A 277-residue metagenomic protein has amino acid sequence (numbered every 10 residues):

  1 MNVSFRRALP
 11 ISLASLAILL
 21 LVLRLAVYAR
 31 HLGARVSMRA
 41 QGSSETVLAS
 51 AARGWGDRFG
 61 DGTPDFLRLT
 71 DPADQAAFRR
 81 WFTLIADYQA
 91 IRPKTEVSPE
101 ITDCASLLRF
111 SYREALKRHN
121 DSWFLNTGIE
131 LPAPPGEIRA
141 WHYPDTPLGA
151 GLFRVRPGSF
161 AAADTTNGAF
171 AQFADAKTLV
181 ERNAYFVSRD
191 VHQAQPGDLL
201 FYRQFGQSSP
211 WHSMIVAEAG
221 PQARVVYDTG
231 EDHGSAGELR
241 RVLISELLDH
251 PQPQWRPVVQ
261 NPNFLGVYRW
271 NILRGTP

Functional and structural regions predicted by a protein language model:
N2-L16: N-terminal Sec-pathway targeting helices
L16-L20, S106: Active-site-proximal helix/loop capping residues that flank conserved catalytic or ligand/cofactor
L20-R35: Membrane-interface motif at the C-terminal end of an N-terminal transmembrane signal
A26, R113, F205: Residue-level marker of positions within ordered structural domains that often coincide with functionally constrained
S37, G42-F170: N-terminal capping segments
D71-P72, D175, Y202, L243: Alpha-helix initiation/capping motif
P132-G234: ...with weaker cross-activation on analogous glycine-rich loops/strands in unrelated enzymes
R224-P277: Low-complexity, Gly/Ser/Thr/Pro-rich intrinsically disordered linker/tail segments
